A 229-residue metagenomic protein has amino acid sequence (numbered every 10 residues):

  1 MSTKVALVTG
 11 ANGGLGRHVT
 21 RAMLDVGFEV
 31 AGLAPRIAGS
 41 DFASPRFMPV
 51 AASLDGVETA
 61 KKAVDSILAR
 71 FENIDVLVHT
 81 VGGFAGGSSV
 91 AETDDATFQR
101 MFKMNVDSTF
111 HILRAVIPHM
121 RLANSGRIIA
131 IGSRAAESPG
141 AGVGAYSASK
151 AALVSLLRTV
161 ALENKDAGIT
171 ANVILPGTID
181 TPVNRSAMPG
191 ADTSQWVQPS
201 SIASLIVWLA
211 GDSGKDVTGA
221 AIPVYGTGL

Functional and structural regions predicted by a protein language model:
T9, I74-G82, N105, A130 (+1 more regions): Rossmann-fold scaffold of SDR-type NAD(P)-dependent oxidoreductases
N12: Conserved glycine-rich cofactor-binding loop
A51-K62, D95: The beta1-alpha1 cofactor-binding region of Rossmann-like NAD(H)/NADP(H)-dependent oxidoreductases
K61, F84-Q99, G142-A145, R185: Conserved mid-core segment of classical short-chain dehydrogenase/reductases
A91-F110, S125, I129, L153: Catalytic Tyr-X3-Lys loop
L113, S149: Active-site helix of classical SDR
S133: Residue(s) in the substrate-gating loop at a strand-loop-helix junction that position the organic substrate next
D166-I169, V173, T181, G190-L229: C-terminal helical subdomain
